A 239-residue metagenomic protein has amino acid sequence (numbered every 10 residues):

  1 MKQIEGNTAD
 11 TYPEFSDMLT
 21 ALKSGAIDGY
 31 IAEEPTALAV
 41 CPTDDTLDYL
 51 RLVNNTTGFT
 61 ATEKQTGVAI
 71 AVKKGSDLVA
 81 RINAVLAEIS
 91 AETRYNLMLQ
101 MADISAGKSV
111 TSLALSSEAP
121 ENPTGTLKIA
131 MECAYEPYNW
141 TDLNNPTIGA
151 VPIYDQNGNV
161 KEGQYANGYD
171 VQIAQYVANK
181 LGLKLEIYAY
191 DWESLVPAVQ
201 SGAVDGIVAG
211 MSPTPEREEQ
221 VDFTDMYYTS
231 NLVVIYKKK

Functional and structural regions predicted by a protein language model:
M1-A69: Ordered, small/hydrophobic-rich secondary-structure cores
K2-I4, T147-A150, Y236-K239: Flexible hinge/capping segments at coil-to-helix
K2-Q3, S16-S24, P35-P42, A80-E88 (+5 more regions): Solvent-exposed, polar/charged alpha-helical surfaces in well-ordered, non-transmembrane soluble domains, broadly
T8-Y12, S24, E33, M101 (+2 more regions): Extracytoplasmic small-molecule ligand-binding "clamshell" domains of the periplasmic binding protein/Venus flytrap
P42-K64, N179, K184-K239: Acidic, polar ligand-binding/catalytic clefts
F59-T111, V171-K180, K237-K239: Extended ligand-binding regions for polar small-molecule ligands
T66, G125, A134, S230-N231: Residues that flank catalytic or metal-binding motifs in active/ligand-binding sites
T111-L127: Short amphipathic alpha-helices and their capping/turn segments at secondary-structure boundaries
